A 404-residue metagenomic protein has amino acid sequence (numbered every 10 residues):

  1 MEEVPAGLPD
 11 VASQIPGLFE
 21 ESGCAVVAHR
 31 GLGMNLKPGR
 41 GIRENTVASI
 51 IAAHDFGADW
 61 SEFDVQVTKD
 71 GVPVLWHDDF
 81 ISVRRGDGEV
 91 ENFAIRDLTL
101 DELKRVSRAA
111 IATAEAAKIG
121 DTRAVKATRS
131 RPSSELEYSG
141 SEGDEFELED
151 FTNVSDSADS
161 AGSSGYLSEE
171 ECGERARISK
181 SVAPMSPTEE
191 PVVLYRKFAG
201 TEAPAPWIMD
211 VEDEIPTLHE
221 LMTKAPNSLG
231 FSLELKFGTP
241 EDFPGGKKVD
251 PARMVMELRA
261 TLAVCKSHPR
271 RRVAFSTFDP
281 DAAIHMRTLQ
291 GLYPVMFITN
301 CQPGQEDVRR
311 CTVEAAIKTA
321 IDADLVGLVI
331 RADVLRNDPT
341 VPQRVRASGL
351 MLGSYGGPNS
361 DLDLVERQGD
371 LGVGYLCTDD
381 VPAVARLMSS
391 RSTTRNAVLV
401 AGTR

Functional and structural regions predicted by a protein language model:
M1-R404: Phosphate-group recognition and catalysis centered on beta-loop-alpha active-site segments
